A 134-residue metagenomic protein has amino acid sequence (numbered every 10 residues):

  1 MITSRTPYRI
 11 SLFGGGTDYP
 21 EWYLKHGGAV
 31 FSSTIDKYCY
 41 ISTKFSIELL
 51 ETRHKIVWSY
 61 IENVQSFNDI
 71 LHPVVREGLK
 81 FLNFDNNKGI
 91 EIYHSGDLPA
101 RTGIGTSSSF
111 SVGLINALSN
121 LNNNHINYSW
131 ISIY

Functional and structural regions predicted by a protein language model:
M1-I104, N116-Y128: ATP-binding N-lobe of GHMP and related small-molecule kinases
S107: Phosphate-binding site recognition
I131-Y134: Intrinsically disordered, low-complexity acidic/Ser/Thr-rich segments used as protein-protein interaction/activation
